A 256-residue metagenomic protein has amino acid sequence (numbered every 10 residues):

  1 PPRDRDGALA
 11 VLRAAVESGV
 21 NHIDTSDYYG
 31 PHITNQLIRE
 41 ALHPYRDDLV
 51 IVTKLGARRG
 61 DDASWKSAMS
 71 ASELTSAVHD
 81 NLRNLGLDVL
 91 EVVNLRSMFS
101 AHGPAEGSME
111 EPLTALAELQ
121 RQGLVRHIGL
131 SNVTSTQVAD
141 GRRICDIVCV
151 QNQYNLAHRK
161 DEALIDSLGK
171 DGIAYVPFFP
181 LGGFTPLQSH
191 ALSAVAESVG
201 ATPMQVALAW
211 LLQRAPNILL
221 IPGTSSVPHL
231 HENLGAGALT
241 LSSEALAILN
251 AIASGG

Functional and structural regions predicted by a protein language model:
P1-D6, D61-S72, A101-A105: Active-site mouth loops of central-metabolism enzymes
P1-V50, G182: N-terminal binding-site loop/beta-alpha segment at the start of enzyme catalytic domains that lines or forms
P2-A15, M69-L85, T134-V138: Short, acidic/polar
E17, R39-V50, R83-G86, R142-R143 (+1 more regions): Acidic (Asp/Glu)-rich catalytic clusters
I23, L90, I128: Glycine-centered flexible beta-alpha turn that most often forms the glycine-rich phosphate-binding loop
D48-D61: A short, structured active-site edge motif that brings together acidic residues
L82-H102: Active-site groove signature of glycoside hydrolases
M98-G256: Beta/alpha (TIM)-barrel catalytic core signal, keyed to glycine-rich beta->alpha loops juxtaposed to Asp/Glu that bind
